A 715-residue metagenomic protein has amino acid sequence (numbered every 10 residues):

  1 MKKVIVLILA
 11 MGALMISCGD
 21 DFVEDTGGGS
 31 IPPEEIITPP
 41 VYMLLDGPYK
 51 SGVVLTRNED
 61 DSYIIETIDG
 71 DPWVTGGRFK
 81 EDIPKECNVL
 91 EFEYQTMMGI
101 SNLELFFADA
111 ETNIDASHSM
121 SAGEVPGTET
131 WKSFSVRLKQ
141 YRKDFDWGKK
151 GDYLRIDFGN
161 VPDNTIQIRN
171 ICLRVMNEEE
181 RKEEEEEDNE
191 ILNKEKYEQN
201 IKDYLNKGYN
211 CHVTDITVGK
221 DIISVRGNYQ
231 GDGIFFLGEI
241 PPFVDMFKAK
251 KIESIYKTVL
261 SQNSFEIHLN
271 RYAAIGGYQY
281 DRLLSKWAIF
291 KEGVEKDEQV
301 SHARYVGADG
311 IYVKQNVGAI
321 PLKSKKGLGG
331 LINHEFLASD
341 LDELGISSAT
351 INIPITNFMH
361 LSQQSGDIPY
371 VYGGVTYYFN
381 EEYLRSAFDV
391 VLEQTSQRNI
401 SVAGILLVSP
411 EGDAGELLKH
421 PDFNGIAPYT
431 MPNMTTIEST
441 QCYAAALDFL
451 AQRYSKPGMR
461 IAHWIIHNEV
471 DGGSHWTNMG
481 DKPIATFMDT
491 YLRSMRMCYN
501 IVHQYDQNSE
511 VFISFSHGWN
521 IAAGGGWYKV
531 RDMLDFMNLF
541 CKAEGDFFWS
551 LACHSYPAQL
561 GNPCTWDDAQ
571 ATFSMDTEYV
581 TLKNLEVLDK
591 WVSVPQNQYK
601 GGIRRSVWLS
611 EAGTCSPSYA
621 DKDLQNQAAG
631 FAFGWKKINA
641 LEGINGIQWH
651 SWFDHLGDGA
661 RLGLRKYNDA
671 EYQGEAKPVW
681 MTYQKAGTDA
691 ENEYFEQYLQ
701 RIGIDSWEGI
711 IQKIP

Functional and structural regions predicted by a protein language model:
M15-V41, E178-N189: Bacterial Sec-dependent N-terminal signal peptides
S51-W73: Short carbohydrate-recognition loop motifs
E66-F145, P162-Q167, G238-K251: Extracellular ligand-binding interfaces
F92, S133-C172, D281-E292, L447: Extracellular beta-strand ligand-recognition surfaces/modules
H268-Y272, V300-T356: Boundary/entry segment of secreted carbohydrate-active catalytic domains
E335, A462, T486-D621: Noncatalytic carbohydrate-binding groove/subsite architecture in carbohydrate-active enzymes
S347-A522, A558-Q559, D654-G659: Substrate-binding cleft and catalytic face of glycoside hydrolase catalytic domains, especially the flexible beta-alpha
K456, R460, H475, Y619-P715: Aromatic-rich peripheral "rim/lid" segments of glycoside hydrolase catalytic domains that contact and position glycan
